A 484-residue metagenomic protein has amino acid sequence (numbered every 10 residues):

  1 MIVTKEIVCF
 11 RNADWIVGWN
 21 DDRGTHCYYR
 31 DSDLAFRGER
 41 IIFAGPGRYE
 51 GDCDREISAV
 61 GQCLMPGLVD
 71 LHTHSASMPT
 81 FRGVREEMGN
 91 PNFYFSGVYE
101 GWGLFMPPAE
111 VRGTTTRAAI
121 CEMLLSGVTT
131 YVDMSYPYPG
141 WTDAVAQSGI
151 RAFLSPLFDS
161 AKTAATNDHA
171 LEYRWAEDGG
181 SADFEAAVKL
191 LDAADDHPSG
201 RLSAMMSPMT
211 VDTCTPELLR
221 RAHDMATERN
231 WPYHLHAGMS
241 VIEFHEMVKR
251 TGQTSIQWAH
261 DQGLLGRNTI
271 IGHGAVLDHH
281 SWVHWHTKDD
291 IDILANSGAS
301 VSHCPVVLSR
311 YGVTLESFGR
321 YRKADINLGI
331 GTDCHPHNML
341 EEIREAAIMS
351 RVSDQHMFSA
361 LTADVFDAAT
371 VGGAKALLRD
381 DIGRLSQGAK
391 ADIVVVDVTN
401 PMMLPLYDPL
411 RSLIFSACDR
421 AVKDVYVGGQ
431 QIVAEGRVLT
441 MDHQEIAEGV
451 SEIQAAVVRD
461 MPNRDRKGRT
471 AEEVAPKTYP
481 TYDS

Functional and structural regions predicted by a protein language model:
M1-D52, V60-C63, P476-Y482: N-terminal metal-binding scaffold of metallo-dependent hydrolase/deaminase domains
I2-R11, E50-F93, R117, C121-L125: Replace "His-x-His-based motif
A13, L34, E39, G61 (+14 more regions): Divalent metal-coordination and catalytic microenvironments
F81-R112, P156-D178, V241-T269, S281 (+2 more regions): Active-site gating loops and adjacent loop-to-helix segments of metal-dependent hydrolytic enzymes
G83-I150, A182-H197, S451-I453, R459: Alpha-helical scaffold segments that flank or form the walls of functional sites
T142-H280: Metal-coordinating catalytic core of metallo-dependent amide/deamination hydrolases
Q257, D261-N268, E316-M403, S416-C418: His/Asp/Glu-enriched, well-ordered alpha-helical/loop segment that forms or immediately abuts the divalent-metal
A391-E448: C-terminal cap of metal-dependent C-N hydrolases
